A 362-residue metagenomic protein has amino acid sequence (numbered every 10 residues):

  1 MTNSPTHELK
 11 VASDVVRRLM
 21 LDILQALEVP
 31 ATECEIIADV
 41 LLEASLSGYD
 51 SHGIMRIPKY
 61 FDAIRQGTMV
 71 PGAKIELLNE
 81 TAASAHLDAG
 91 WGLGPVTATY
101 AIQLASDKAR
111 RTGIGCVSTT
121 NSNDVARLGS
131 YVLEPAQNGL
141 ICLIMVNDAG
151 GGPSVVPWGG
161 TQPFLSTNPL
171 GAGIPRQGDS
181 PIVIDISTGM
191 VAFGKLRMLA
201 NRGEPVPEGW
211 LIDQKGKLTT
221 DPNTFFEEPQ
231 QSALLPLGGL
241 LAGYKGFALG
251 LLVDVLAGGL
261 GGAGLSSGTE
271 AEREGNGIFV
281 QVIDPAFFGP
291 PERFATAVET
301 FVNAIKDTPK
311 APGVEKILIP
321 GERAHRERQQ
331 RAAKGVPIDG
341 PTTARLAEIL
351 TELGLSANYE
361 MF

Functional and structural regions predicted by a protein language model:
T2-L19, V255, L260, G268-F362: Catalytic-core signal marking the mid-to-C-terminal active-site face
L9-V16, V29-M55, M69-E80, E272-E274: N-terminal glycine-rich anion-binding loops that anchor highly charged ligand groups
H52-S106: Active-site cofactor/substrate anionic-group-binding motifs, chiefly glycine- and Lys/Arg-rich phosphate-binding loops
A85-Q177: A generic, well-ordered mixed alpha/beta core segment in the N-terminal half of proteins
L140-S154, V255-A271: Glycine-rich phosphate/pyrophosphate-binding loops and their adjacent beta-strand/loop elements at enzyme active sites
V155-E227: Phosphate/diphosphate-binding glycine-rich loops and adjacent basic-rich segments that engage nucleotide
E204-G268: Secondary-shell segments that build the walls of catalytic and ion/ligand-binding clefts
